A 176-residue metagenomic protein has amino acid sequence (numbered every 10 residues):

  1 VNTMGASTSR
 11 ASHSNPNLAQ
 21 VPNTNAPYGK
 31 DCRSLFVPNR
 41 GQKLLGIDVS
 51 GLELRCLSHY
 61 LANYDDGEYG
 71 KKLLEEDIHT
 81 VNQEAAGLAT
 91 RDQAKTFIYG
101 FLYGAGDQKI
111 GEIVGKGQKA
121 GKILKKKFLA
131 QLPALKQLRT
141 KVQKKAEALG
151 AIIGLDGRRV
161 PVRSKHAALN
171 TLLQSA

Functional and structural regions predicted by a protein language model:
V1-A176: Conserved catalytic core of nucleotide polymerization and phosphodiester-bond processing enzymes
